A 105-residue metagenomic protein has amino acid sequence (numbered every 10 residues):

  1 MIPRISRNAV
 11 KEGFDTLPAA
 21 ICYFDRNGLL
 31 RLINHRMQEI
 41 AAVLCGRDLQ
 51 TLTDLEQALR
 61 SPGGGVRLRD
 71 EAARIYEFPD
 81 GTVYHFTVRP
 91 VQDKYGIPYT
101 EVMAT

Functional and structural regions predicted by a protein language model:
I2-L32: Sensory modules in modular signal-transduction proteins
A41-C45: PAS-family sensory domains
R47-G81, H85-T87: Terminal output helix/cap of sensory domains in signal transduction proteins
P79, V91-I97: Flexible loop/coil segments at beta-strand boundaries within sensory signal-transduction domains
F86-P90, M103: PAS-family sensory domains
G96-T105: PAS-family sensory domains
